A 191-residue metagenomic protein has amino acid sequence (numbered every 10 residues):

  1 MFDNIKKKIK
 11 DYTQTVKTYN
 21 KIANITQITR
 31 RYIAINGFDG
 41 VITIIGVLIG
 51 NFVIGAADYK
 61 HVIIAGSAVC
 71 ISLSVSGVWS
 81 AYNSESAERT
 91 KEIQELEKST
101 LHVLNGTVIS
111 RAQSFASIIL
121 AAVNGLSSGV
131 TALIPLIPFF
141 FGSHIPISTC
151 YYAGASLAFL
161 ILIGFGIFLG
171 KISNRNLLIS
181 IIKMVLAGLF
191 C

Functional and structural regions predicted by a protein language model:
F2-F38, S72, S76-S127: Cytosol/matrix-facing amphipathic helices and coiled-coil assembly/linker segments of eukaryotic membrane proteins
K21, A34, F38-V62: Juxtamembrane transmembrane-helix termini in multi-pass membrane transport proteins
D39-V47, L120-L136: Core segments of transmembrane alpha-helices that mediate helix-helix packing or line hydrophobic substrate/ligand
G50-A65, L136-C150: Helix-coil boundary and interhelical linker segments in multi-pass alpha-helical membrane proteins
I54, D58, N83-L96, G142 (+2 more regions): Membrane-interfacial segments
S72-S76, S80, T131, P135 (+3 more regions): Alpha-helical transmembrane segments of multipass membrane proteins
S148-L160: Structural signature of hydrophobic alpha-helical transmembrane segments
G164-F190: Interfacial loop-to-transmembrane junctions
